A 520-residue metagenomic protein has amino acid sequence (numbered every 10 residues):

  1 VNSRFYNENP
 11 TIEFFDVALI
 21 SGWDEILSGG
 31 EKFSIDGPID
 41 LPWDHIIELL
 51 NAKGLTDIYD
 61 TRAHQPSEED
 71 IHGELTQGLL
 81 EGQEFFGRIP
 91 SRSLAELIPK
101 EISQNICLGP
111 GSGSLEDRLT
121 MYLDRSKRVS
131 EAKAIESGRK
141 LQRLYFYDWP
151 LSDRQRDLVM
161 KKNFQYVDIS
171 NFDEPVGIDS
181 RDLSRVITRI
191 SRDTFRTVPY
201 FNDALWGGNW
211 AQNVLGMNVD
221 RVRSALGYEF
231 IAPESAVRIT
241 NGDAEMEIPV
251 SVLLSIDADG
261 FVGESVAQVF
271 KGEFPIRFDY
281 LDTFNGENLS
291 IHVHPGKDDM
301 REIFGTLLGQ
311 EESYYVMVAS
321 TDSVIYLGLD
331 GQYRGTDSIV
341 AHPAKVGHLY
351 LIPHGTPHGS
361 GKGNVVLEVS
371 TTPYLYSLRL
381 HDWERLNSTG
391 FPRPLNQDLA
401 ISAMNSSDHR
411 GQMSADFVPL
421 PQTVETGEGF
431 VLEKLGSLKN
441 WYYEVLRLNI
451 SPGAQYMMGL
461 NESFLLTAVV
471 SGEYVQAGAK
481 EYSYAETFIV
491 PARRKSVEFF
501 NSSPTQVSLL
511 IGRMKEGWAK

Functional and structural regions predicted by a protein language model:
N2-A18, T56-I106: ATP-dependent small-molecule kinase phosphotransfer cores that center on conserved nucleotide phosphate-binding segments
R4, S112-S114, A134-T188: Small-molecule kinase domains that catalyze NTP-dependent phosphoryl transfer to phosphate-bearing small molecules
F14, M160-T336, D382-A415, V445: Transition-metal
F14-A52: Glycine-rich P-loop/Walker A and Walker A-like loops and their local beta1-loop-alpha1 context in P-loop NTPases
A52-K53, I98-R139: ATP-dependent NMP and nucleoside kinases share a basic, alpha-helical "lid"
T283-N288, P295-K297, A319-D322, T356-L375 (+2 more regions): Ligand-binding loop in jelly-roll beta-barrel domains
D337-D382: Loop-centered beta-sheet repeat module
I339-L351, A477-V497: Short acidic-glycine-tyrosine-enriched beta hairpin
